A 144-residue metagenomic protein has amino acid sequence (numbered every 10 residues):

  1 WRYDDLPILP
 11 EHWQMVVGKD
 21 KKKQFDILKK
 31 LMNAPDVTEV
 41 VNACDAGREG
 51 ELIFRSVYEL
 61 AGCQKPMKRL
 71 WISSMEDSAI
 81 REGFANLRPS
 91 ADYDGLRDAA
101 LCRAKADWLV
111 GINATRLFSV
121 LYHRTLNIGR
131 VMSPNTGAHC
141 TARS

Functional and structural regions predicted by a protein language model:
W1-A104, W108, P134: Intrinsically disordered, low-complexity regulatory segments
D107-S144: Prokaryote-biased recognition of long, low-complexity C-terminal linker/tail segments that are poorly structured
